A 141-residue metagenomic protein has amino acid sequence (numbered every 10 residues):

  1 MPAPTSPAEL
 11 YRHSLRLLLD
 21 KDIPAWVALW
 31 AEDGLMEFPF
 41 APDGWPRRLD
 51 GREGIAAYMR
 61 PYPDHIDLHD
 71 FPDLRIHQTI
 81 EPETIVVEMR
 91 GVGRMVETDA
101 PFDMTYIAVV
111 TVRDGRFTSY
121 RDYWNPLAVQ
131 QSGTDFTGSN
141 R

Functional and structural regions predicted by a protein language model:
M1-A28, E32, F136-R141: Short, low-complexity N-terminal intrinsically disordered segments enriched in polar/charged residues
S14, W26-V27, G34, G51 (+4 more regions): Hydrophobic pocket/interface hotspot
W30-A31, M89-G93, A108, W124: Short beta-strand segments enriched in hydrophobic/aromatic residues within well-folded beta-rich domains
A31-P82: A solvent-exposed, acidic/Ser-Thr-rich amphipathic alpha-helical stretch
D70-F71, P101-A108: Short, surface-exposed coil-to-beta transition loops
E81-G91: A short hydrophobic beta-strand element
T84, T105-Q131: Short beta-strand edge/turn micro-motifs at domain boundaries
G93-D103: Short, cysteine-centered beta-strand-loop-beta hairpins and adjacent loop/turn segments enriched in charged/polar
